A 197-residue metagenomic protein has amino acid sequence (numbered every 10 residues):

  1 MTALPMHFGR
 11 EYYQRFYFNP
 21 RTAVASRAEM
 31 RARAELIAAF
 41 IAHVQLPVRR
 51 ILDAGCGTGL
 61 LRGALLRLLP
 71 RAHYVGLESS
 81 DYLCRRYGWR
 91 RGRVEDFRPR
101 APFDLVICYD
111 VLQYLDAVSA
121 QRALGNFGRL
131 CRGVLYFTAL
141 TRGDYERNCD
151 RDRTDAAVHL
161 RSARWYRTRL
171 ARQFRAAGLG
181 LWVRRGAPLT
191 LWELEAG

Functional and structural regions predicted by a protein language model:
M1-A101, L115-G197: Class I (Rossmann-like) S-adenosyl-L-methionine-dependent methyltransferase catalytic domain, capturing the SAM-binding
I107: A conserved beta-strand element that flanks and buttresses the S-adenosyl-L-methionine
D110-Y114: Short catalytic micro-motifs in class I SAM-dependent methyltransferases
